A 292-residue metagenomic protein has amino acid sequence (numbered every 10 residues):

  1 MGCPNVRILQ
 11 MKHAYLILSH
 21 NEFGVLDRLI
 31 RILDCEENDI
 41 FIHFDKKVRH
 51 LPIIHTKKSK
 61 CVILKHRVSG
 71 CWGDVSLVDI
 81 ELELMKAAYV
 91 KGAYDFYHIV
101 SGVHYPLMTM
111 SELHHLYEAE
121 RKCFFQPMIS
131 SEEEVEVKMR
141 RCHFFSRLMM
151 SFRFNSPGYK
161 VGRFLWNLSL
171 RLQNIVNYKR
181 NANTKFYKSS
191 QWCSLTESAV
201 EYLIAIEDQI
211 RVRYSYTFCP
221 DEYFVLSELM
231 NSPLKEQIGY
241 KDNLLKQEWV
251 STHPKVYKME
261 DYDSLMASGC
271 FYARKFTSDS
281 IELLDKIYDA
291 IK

Functional and structural regions predicted by a protein language model:
I8-K292: ER/Golgi luminal nucleotide-sugar-dependent glycosyltransferases, focusing on the catalytic module
